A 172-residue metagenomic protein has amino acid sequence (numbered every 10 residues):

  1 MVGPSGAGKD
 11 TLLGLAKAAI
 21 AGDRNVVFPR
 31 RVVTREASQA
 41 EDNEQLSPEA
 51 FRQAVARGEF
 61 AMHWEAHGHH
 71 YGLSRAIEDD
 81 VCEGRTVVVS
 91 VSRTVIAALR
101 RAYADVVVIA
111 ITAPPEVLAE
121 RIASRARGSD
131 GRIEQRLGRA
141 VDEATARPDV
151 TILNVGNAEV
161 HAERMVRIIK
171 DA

Functional and structural regions predicted by a protein language model:
M1: Hydrophobic anchor at the beta1->P-loop junction of P-loop NTPases
P4: P-loop (Walker A) phosphate-binding loop of NTP-binding proteins
A7: ATP-binding Walker
D10: Walker A/P-loop
A18-F28: Post-Walker A helix-loop "phosphate-sensing" segment adjacent to the P-loop in P-loop NTPases
V27, R31-V87, R93: ATP-dependent small-molecule kinase phosphotransfer cores that center on conserved nucleotide phosphate-binding segments
V87-S92, R101-R125: Conserved phosphate-donor/acceptor-positioning beta-strand/loop module used by diverse small-molecule
S124-D171: Small-molecule kinase domains that catalyze NTP-dependent phosphoryl transfer to phosphate-bearing small molecules
